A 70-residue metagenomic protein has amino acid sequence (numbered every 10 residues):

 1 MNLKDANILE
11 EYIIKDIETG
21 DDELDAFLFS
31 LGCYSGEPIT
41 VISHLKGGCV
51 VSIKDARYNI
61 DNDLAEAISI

Functional and structural regions predicted by a protein language model:
N2-D5, E66: Intrinsically disordered, low-complexity, charged/polar segments
D5, D16, V41-S43: A residue-level detector for short acidic-glycine micro-motifs
Y12, I42-I70: C-terminal structural segments of small proteins and small subunits
I17-T19, S30: A structural micro-motif recognizing beta-strand termini and the immediately following turn/loop segments
T19-D22, H44: Short, surface-exposed acidic/glycine-rich loop or hinge patches that mediate macromolecular interfaces
E23-F27: Short alpha-helix capping/helix-loop boundary micro-motifs
